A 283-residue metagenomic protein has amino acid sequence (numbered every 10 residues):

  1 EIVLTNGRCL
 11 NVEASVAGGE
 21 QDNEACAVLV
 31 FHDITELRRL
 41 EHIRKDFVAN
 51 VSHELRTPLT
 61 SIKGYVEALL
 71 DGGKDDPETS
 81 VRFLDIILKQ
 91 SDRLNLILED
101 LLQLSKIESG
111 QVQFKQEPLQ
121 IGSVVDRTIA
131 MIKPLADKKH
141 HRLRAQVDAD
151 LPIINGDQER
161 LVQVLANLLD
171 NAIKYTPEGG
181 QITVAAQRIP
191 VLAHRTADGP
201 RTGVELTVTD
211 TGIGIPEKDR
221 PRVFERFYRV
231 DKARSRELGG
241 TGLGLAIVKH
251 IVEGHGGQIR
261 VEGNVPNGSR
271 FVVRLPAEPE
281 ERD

Functional and structural regions predicted by a protein language model:
E1-E36: PAS-family sensory/regulatory modules and their coupling/dimerization elements
L70-P77: Short acidic helix/loop segment immediately C-terminal to the autophosphorylated histidine in two-component histidine
K89-L94: Short alpha-helical segment of the dimerization/phosphotransfer core of two-component systems
S109-F114, I153-G156: Conserved micro-motifs of the catalytic ATP-binding
K115-Q120, R142-P152, I189: Conserved catalytic submotifs in the C-terminal HATPase_c
I121, G214-R222: Short helix N-cap motif at coil->helix boundaries in the Bergerat
